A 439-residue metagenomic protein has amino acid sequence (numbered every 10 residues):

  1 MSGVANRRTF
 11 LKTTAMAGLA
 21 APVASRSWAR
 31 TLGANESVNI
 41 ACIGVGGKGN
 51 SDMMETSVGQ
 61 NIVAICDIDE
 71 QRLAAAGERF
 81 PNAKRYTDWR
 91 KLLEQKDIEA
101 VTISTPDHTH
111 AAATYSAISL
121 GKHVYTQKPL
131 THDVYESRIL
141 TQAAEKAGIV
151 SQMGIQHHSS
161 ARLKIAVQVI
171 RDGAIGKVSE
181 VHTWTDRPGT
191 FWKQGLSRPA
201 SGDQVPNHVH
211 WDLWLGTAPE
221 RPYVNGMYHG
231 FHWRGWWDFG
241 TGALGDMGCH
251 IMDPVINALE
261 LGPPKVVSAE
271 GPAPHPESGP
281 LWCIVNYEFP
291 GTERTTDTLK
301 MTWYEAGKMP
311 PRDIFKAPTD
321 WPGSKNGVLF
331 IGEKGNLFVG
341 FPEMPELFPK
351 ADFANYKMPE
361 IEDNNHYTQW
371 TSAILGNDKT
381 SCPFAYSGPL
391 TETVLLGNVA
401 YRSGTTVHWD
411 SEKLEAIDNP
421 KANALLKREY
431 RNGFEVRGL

Functional and structural regions predicted by a protein language model:
M1-G18: N-terminal secretory signal peptides and thylakoid transit peptides that target proteins across membranes
T14-F80, H157-S160, V255: N-terminal Rossmann-like dinucleotide-binding module
A34, V58, C66, E70 (+3 more regions): Glycine-enriched catalytic-core subsegment of oxygenase/oxidase enzymes
G44-K48, A147-M153, H157-A269, P274-E277 (+6 more regions): Predominantly a Rossmann-like dinucleotide-binding segment in NAD(P)-dependent oxidoreductases
D69, S104-H110, L130-D133, S137 (+4 more regions): Short, solvent-exposed turn/loop segments enriched in Gly/Ser/Thr/Pro and often Arg
K84-D88: Conserved SAM-binding strand-loop segment of SAM-dependent methyltransferases
A100-T102: N-terminal Rossmann-like NAD(P) cofactor-binding module of classical short-chain dehydrogenase/reductase
P106, A111-S159, G173: Beta-strand-loop-alpha-helix segment that lines the small-molecule cofactor/substrate pocket of alpha/beta enzymes
